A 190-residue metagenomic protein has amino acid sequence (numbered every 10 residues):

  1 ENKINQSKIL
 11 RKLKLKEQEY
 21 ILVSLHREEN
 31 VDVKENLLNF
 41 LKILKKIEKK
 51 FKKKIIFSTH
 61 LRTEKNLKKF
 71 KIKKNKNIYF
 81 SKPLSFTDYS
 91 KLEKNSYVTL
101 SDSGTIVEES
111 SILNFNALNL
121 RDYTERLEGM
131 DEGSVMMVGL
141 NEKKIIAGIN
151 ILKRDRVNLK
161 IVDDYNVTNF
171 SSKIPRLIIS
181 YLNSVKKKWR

Functional and structural regions predicted by a protein language model:
E1-K53, F57-S58, T63-R190: Nucleotide-activated sugar donor-binding and catalytic core shared by glycosyltransferases and related lipid-linked
